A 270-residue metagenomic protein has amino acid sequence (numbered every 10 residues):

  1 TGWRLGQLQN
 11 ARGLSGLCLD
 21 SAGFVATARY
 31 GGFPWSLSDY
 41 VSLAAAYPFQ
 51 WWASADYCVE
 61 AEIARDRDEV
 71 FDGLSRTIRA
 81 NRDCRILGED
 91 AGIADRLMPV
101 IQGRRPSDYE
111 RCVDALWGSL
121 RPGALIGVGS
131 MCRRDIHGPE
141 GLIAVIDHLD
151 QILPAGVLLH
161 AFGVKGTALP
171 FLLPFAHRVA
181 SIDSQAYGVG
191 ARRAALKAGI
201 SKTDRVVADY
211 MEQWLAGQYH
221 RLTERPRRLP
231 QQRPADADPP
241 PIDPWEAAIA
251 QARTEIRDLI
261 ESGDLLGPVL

Functional and structural regions predicted by a protein language model:
T1-R85, E89, R257-I260, D264-L270: Non-catalytic, usually N-terminal nucleic-acid engagement modules in DNA/RNA processing proteins
W3, G13, D20, A124-I126 (+5 more regions): Generic detector of intrinsically disordered, low-complexity, polar/charged segments
G23-F24, S130-R133, S184-R192: Short, acidic/turn-prone active-site loops that include or flank metal/cofactor- and phosphate-binding residues
R29, Y109, R192: Short acidic, gly/pro-rich beta-turn/loop elements at beta-sheet edges and active-site/ligand-binding grooves
V41, A45-I182: Eukaryote-skewed repeat-based solenoidal scaffolds used as protein-protein interaction platforms, primarily
V41, E69, I86, D90-I93 (+3 more regions): Alpha/beta catalytic cores of nucleotide-metabolism and tRNA/nucleoside-modifying enzymes
